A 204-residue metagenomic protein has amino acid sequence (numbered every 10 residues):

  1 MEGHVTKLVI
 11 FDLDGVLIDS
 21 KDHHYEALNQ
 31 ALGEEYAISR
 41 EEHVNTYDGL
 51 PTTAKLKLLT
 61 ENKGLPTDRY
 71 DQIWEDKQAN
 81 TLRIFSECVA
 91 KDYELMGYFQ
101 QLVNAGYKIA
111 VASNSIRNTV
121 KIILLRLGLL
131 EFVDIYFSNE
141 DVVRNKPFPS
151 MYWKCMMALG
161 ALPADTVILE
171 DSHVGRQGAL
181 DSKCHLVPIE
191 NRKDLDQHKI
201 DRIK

Functional and structural regions predicted by a protein language model:
M1-K7, M96, Q100-V103, I116-R117 (+1 more regions): Asp-based, Mg2+/Mn2+-dependent phosphohydrolase catalytic module
E2-V44, D181-S182, L195-D196: Active-site neighborhood of HAD-like aspartate-dependent phosphohydrolases
L17, N45, I109-A112, R144 (+1 more regions): Conserved SAM-binding loop
H23, Y47, P51, A90-E94 (+3 more regions): Short beta->alpha linker loops
Y25, N29, T52-K57, Q78 (+1 more regions): An amphipathic alpha-helix signature
E34-K63: Alpha-helical substrate-recognition element adjacent to the catalytic core
T60-G97, A105-Y107: Metal-dependent phosphoesterase signature
